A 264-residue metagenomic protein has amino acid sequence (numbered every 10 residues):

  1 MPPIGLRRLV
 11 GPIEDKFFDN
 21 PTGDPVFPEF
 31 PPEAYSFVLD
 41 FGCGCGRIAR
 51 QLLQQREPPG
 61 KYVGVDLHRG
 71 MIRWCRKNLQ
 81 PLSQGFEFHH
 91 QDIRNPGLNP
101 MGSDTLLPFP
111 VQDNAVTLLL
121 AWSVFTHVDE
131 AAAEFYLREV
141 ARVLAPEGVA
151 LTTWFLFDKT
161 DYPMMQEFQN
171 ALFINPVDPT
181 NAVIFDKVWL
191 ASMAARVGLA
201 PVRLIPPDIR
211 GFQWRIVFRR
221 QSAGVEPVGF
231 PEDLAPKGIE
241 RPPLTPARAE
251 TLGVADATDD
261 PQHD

Functional and structural regions predicted by a protein language model:
M1-S36, C45-R56, K61-P108, E134-F135 (+1 more regions): Class I (Rossmann-like) S-adenosyl-L-methionine-dependent methyltransferase catalytic domain, capturing the SAM-binding
F41: Conserved beta-strand/loop positions that form the S-adenosyl-L-methionine
F109-D113: Nucleotide-sugar donor-binding and catalytic loop/hinge architecture of NDP-sugar-dependent glycosyltransferases
T117: Acidic donor-binding loop of glycosyltransferase active sites
L120: A conserved beta-strand element that flanks and buttresses the S-adenosyl-L-methionine
S123-V124: Short catalytic micro-motifs in class I SAM-dependent methyltransferases
D129-E130: Helix-capping/helix-break motifs at membrane-protein junctions, especially on the cytosolic side just before or after
E134-P146: A short glycine-rich, Lys/Arg-flanked "PGG" loop and its adjoining helix->strand segment in the class I
